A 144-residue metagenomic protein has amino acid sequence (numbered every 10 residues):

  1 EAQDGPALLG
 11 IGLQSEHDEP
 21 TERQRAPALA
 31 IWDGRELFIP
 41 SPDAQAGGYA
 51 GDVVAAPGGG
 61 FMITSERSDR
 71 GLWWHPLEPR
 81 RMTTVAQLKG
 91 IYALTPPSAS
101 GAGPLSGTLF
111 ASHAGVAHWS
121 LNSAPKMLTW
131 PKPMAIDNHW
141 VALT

Functional and structural regions predicted by a protein language model:
A2-G5, A56-G58, S98-L105: Residue-level detector of Asp-centered blade-edge/turn motifs that repeat once per structural unit in beta-propeller
A7-L13, G59-S65, P104-H113: Short beta-strand elements that form the blades of beta-propeller/WD-repeat-like and other beta-sheet-rich scaffold
D18-A26, E66-D69: Short, solvent-exposed loop/turn segments at conserved positions within beta-propeller repeat blades
R25-G34: Beta-propeller blade signature
D33-R35, P76-P79, L121-S123: Short loop/turn segments that connect beta-strands within beta-propeller blades
S41-A46, T84-K89, T129-K132: Surface loop/turn motifs at the tips and blade-to-blade linkers of beta-strand repeat domains
A111-T144: Blade-level signature of beta-propeller repeat domains, shared across WD40, Kelch, NHL, RCC1 and BNR/Asp-box propellers
